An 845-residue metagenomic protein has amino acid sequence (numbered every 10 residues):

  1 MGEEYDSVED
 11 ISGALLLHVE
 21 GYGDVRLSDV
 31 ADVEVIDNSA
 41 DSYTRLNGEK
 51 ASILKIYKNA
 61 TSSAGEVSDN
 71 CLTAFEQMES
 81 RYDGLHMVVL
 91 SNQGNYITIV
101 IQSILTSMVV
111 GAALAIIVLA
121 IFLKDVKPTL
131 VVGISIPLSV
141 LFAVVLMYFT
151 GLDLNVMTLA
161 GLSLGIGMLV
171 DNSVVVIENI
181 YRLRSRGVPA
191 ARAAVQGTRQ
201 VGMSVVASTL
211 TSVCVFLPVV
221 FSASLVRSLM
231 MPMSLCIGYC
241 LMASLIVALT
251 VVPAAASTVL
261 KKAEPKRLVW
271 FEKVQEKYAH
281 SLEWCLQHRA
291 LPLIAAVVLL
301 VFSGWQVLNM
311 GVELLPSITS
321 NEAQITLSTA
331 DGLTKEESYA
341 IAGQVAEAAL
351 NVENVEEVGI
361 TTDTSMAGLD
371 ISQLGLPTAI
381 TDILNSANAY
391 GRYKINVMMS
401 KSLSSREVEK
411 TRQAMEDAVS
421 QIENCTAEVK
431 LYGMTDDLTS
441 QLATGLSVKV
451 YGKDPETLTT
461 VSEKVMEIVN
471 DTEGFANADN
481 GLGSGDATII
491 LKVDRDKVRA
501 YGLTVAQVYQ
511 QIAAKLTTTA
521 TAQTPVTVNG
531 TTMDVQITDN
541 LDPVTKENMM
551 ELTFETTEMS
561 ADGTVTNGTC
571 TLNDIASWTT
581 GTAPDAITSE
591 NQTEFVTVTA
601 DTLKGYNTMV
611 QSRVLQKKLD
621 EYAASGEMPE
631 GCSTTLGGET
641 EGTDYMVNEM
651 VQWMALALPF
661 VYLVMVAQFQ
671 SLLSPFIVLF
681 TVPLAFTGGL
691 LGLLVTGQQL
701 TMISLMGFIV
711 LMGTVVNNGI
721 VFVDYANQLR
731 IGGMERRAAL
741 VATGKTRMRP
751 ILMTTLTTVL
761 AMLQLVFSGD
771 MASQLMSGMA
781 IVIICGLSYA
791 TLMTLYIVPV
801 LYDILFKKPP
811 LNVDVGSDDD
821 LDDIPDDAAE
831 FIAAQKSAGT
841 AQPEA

Functional and structural regions predicted by a protein language model:
M1-A113, A120, I177, E428 (+3 more regions): Extracytoplasmic/periplasmic membrane-proximal domains and adjacent transmembrane bundles of envelope biogenesis
M1-E4, A340-Q441, K497-Q510, A514-T517: Solvent-exposed, membrane-proximal periplasmic/extracellular interface segments of envelope transport and secretion
E3-Y5, H18, Y148-D153, V220-S228 (+4 more regions): Transmembrane helices with small-residue packing motifs
I97, I101, I177, R182-L210 (+3 more regions): Helix-loop junctions and hydrophobic alpha-helical segments within the transmembrane domains of large membrane
A113-R182, F660-R747, L752-S768, C785 (+2 more regions): Hydrophobic transmembrane alpha-helices and their membrane-interface caps in long multi-pass transport proteins
I166-E178, G202-F221, S228-K266, I395 (+4 more regions): Transmembrane alpha-helices and their membrane-interface boundaries in multi-pass membrane transporters and channels
V201, R267-P316, V448, P825-Q835 (+1 more regions): Signature of alpha-helical transmembrane segments and their immediate interfacial
E313-N396, D417, P455-T488, K836: Extracytoplasmic/periplasmic
